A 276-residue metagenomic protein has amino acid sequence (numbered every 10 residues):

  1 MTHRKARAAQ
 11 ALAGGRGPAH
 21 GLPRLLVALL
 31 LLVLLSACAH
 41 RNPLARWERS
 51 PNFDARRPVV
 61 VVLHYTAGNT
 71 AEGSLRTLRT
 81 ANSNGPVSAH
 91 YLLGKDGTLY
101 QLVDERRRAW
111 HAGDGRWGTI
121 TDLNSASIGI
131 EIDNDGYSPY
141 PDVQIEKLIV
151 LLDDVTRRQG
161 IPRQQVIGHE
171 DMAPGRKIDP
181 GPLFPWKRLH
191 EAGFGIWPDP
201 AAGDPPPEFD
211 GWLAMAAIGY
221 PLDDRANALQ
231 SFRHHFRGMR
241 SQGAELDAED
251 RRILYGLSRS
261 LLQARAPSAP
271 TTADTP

Functional and structural regions predicted by a protein language model:
M1-G21: N-terminal secretory signal peptides that target proteins for export/translocation
L25-S36: Bacterial N-terminal signal peptides
C38-A39, P141-P276: Basic/polar, cationic surfaces and motifs that engage anionic cell-wall and phosphate/carboxylate ligands
H40-V60, A67-Q164: Active-site-adjacent loop/helix surface patches within enzyme catalytic domains that shape the substrate-binding cleft
V61-H64, R233: Short, well-ordered secondary-structure micro-motifs within conserved domains or adaptor modules
